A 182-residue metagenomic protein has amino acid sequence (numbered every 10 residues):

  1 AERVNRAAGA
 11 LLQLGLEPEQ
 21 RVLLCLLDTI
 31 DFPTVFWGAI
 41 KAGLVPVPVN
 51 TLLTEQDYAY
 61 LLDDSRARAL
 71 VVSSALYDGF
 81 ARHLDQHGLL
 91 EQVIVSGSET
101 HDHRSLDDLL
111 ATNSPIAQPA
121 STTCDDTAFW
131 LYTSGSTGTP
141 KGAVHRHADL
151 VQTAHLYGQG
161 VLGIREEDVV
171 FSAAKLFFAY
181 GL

Functional and structural regions predicted by a protein language model:
A1-A7, F129, A143-R165, A173: Conserved structural elements of the adenylate-forming
E2-G9, R66, A75, G138 (+1 more regions): Solvent-exposed alpha-helix faces
A7-Q56, A174-L176: Conserved AMP-binding/adenylate-forming
Q13-L14, K41-D108, A117: Structural core segment of the AMP-binding/adenylate-forming
Q20, L24, G160-L182: Conserved AMP-binding loop of ANL adenylate-forming enzymes
V22, A39, L70, T127 (+2 more regions): Conserved S/T- and glycine-rich ATP-binding loop of Class I adenylate-forming
L26-D28, S73-S74, D126: Helix N-cap/beta->alpha junction signal
H101, N113-Y132, T139, D149 (+1 more regions): Conserved pre-ATP/AMP-binding loop-to-beta segment of ANL
